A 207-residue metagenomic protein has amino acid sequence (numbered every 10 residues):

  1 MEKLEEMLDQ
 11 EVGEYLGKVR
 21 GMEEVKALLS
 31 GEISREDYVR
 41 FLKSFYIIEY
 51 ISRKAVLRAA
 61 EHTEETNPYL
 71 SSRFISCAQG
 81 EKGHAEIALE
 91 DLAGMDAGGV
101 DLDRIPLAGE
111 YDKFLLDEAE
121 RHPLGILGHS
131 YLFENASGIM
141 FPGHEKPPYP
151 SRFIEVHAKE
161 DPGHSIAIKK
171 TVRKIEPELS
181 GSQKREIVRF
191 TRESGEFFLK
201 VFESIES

Functional and structural regions predicted by a protein language model:
M1-S207: Non-heme di-metal
